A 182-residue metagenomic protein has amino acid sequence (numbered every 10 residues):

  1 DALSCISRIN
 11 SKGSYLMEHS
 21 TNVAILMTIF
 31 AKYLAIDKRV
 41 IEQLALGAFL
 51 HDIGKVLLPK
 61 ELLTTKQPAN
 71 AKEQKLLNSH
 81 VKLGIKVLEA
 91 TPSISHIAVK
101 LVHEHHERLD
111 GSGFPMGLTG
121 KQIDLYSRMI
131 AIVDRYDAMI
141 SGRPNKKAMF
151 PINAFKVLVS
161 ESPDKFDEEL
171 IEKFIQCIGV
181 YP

Functional and structural regions predicted by a protein language model:
D1-P182: Histidine- and acidic-residue-rich, metal-dependent catalytic cores
